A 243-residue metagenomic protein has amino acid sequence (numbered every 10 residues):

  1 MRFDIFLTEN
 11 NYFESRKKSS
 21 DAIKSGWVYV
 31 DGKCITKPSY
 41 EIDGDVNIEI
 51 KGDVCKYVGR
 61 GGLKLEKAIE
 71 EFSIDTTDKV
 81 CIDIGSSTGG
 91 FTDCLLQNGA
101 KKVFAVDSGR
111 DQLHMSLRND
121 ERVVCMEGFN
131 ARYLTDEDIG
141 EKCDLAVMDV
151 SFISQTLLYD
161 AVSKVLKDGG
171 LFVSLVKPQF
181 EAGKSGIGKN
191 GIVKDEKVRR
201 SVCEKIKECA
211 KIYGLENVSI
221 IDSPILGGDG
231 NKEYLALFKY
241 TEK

Functional and structural regions predicted by a protein language model:
M1-V46: A basic, amphipathic helix-loop patch mediating RNA/tRNA/ribosome contacts
V28, K101-F104: Short beta-strand element of Class I
T77-S87: Conserved class I S-adenosyl-L-methionine
T88-G99: Conserved SAM-binding loop of SAM-dependent methyltransferases across substrates and taxa, primarily the Class I
F104-L157: S-adenosyl-L-methionine
T156-L171: A short glycine-rich, Lys/Arg-flanked "PGG" loop and its adjoining helix->strand segment in the class I
G169-A182: Conserved beta-strand signature within the Rossmann-like core of class I S-adenosyl-L-methionine
I225-K243: Core SAM-dependent methyltransferase catalytic element
